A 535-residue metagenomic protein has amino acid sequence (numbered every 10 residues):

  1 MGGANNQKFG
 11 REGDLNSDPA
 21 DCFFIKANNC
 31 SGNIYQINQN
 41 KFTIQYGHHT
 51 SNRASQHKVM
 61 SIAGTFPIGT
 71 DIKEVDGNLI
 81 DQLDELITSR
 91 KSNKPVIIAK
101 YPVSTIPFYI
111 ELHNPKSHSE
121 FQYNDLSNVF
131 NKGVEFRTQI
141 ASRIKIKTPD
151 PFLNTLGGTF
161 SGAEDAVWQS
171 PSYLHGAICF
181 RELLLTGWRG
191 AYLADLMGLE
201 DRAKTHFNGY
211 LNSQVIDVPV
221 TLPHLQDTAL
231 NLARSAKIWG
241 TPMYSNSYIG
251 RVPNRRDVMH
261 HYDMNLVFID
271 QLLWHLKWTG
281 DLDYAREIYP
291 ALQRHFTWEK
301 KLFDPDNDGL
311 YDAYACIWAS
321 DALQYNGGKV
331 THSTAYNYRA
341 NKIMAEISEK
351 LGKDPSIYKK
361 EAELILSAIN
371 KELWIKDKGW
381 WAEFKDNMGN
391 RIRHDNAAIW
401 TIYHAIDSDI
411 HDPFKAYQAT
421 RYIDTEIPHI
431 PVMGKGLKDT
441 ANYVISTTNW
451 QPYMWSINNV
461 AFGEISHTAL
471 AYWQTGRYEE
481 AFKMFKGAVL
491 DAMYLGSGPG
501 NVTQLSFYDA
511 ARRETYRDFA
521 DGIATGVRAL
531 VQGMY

Functional and structural regions predicted by a protein language model:
G2-R181, E200, N212-I216, W274-K277 (+5 more regions): Acidic/polar, glycine-enriched structural segments that form the non-catalytic walls/loops of the carbohydrate-binding
I146-G157, C179-F180, D257-Y262, G327-T334 (+1 more regions): Short acidic-aromatic active-site loops that bind/stabilize oxyanions
G162-C179, I216-N254, K301-L323, K371-N390 (+2 more regions): Glycine- and aromatic-rich loop/turn segments at beta-sheet edges
R181-L184, Q214-N246, M259-L272, A285 (+3 more regions): Aromatic-lined, polymer-binding surfaces characteristic of secreted/periplasmic polysaccharide-degrading enzymes
L183-V215, R286, P290-Q293, T297 (+5 more regions): Active-site core of glycosidic bond-cleaving carbohydrate-active enzymes
P253-V258, H275-W278: Conserved, well-structured interaction surfaces
